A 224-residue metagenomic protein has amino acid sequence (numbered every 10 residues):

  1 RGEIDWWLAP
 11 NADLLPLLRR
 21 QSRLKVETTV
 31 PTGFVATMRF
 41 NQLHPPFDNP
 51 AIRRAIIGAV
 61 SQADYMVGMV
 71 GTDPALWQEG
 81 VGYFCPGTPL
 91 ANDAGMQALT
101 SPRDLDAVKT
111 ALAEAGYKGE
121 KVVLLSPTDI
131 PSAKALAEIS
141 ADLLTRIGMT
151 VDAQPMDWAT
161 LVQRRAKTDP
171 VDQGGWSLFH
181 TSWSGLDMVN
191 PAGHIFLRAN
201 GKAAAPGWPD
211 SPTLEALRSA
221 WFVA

Functional and structural regions predicted by a protein language model:
R1, L8-D13, K109-G185: Ligand/substrate-recognition segments at binding pockets and active sites
R1-H44, S182: Extracellular/periplasmic solute-recognition and catalytic clefts
E3, N41-P45, I52-A55, N92-T100 (+3 more regions): Second-shell loop/turn segments in exported
A12-L15, T37, R53, I57 (+8 more regions): Extracytoplasmic/secreted envelope proteins and their assembly/folding machinery, especially bacterial periplasmic
P16-T28, D172-W176, V189-A204: Ligand-binding "clamshell"
L43, F47-T88, A135-L136: Periplasmic-binding protein-like
A75-E114, T128-A135: Structural transition elements
V151-A166, A192-A224: Extracytoplasmic/peripheral linker and loop segments enriched in polar/acidic and small residues with frequent Thr/Pro
